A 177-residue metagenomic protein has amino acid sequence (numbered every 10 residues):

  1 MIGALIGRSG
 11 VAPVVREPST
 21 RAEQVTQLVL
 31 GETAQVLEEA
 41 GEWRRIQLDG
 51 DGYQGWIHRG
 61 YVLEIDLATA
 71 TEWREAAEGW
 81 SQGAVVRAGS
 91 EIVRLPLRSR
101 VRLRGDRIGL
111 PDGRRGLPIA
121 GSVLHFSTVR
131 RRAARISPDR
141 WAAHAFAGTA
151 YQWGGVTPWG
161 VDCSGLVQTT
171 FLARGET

Functional and structural regions predicted by a protein language model:
M1-G3, S19, T26, L30-Q35 (+3 more regions): Boundary regions of SH3-family modules and the immediately adjacent low-complexity/disordered segments in eukaryotic
G7-G10, L28: OB/S1-fold single-stranded nucleic-acid-binding modules and their adjacent gly/ser/pro-rich low-complexity linkers
S9-G10, A145-A150: Generic signal for short, ordered secondary-structure residues within or immediately flanking folded domains
S137, W141-A145, S164-T169: Internal, well-ordered alpha-helical scaffold/interface segments that support domain packing or protein-protein contacts
Y151-S164, T169-T177: Catalytic cysteine-centered active-site loop
